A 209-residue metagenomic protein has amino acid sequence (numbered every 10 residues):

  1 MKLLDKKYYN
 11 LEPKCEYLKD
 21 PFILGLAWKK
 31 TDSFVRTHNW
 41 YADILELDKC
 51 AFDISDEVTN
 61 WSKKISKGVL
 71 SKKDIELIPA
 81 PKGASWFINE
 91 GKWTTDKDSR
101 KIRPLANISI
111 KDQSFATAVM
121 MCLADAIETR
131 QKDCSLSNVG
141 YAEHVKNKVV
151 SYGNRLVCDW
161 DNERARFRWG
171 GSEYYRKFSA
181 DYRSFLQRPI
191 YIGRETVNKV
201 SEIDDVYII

Functional and structural regions predicted by a protein language model:
M1-I208: Conserved two-metal-ion catalytic palm core of "right-hand" nucleic acid polymerases, unifying RNA-dependent RNA
